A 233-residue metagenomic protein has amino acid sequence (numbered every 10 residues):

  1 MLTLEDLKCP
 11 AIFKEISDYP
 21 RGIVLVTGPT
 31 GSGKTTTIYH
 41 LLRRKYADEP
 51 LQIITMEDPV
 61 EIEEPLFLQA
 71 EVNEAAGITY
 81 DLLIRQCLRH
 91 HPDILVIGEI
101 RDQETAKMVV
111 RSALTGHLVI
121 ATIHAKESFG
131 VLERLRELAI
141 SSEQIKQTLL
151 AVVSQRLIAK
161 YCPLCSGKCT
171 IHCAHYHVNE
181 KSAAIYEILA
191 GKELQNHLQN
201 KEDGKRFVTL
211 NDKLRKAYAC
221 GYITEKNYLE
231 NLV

Functional and structural regions predicted by a protein language model:
M1-V233: Short, flexible helix-loop junctions that flank or precede catalytic/ligand sites
